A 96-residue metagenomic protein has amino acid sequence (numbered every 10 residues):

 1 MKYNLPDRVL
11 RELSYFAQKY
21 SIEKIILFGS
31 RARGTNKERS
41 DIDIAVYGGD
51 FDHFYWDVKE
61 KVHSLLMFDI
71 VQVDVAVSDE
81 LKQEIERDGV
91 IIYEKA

Functional and structural regions predicted by a protein language model:
M1-I26, A32-E38, Y47-A96: Catalytic core of pol beta-like nucleotidyltransferases
